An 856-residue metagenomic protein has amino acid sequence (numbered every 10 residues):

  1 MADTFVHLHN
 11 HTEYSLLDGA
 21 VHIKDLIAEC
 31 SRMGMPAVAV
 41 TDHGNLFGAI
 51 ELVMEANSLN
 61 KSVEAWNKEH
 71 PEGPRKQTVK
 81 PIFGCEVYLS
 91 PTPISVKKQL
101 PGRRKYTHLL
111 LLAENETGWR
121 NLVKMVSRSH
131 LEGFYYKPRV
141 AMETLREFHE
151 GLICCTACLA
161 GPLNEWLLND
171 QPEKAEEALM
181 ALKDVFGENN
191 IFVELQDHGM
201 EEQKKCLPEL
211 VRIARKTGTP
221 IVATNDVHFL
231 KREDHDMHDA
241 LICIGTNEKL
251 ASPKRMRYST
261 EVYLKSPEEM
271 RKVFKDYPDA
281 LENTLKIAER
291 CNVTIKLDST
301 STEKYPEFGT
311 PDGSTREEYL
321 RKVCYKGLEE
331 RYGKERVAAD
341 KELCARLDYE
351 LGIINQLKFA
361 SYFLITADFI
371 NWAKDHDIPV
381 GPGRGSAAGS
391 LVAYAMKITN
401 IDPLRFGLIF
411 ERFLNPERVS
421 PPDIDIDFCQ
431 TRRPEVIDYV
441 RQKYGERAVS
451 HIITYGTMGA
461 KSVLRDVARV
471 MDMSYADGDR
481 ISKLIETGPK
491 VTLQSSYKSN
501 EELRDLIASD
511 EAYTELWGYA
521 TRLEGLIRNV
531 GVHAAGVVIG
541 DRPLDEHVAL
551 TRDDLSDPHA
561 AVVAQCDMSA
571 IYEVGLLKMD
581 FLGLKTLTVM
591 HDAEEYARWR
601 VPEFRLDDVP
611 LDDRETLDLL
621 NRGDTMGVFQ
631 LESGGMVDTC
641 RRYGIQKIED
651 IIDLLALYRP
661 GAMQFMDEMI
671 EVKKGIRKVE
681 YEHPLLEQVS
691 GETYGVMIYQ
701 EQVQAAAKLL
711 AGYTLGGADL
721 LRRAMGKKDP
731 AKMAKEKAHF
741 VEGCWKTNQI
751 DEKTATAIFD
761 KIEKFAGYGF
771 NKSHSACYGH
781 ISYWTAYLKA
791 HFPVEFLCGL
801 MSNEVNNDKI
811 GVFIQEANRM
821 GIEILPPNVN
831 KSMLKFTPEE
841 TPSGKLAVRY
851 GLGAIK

Functional and structural regions predicted by a protein language model:
A2-V40, G44-K68, E72-R75, K124-R232 (+4 more regions): Domain-core and long-helix interface of multi-subunit machines
D3, A37-V40, A65, G73-K80 (+3 more regions): Noncatalytic, beta-rich nucleic-acid-contacting surfaces in large DNA/RNA-processing enzymes
L46-E64, S95-K97, H235-D239, Y394-L404 (+1 more regions): Glycine-rich loop at the start of a catalytic domain that most often binds anionic cofactors/ligands
V63-W66, K80-P81, C85, G102 (+6 more regions): Acidic, His- and aromatic-enriched active-site or binding-groove loops in soluble protein domains that engage sugars
L89-T92, K97, G102-R104, L111-P138 (+4 more regions): Metal-dependent DNA phosphodiester-chemistry modules and their immediately adjacent helices/loops in DNA-processing
S95-T107, D170, L207-V211, D236-D239 (+4 more regions): Short, surface-exposed amphipathic charged segments that create phosphate/polyanion-binding patches used for binding
G102-R104, L145-F148, N529-G531, S569: Solvent-exposed alpha-helices and their adjacent loops that cap or buttress functional pockets in soluble metabolic
M237-E318: Active-site or pore-adjacent capping/gating segments
